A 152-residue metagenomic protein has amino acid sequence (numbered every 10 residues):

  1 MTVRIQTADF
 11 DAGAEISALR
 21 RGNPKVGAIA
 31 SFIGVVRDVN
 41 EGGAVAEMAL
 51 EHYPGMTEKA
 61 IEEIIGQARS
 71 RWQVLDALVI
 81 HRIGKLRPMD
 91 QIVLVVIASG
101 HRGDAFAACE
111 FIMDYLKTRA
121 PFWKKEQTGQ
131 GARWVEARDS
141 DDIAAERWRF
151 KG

Functional and structural regions predicted by a protein language model:
M1-I92, G100, F106-E110, D114-G152: N-terminal, polar/charged subdomain of small-to-medium soluble alpha/beta proteins
V95: Active-site neighborhoods and metal-handling regions in enzymes and metal-associated proteins
